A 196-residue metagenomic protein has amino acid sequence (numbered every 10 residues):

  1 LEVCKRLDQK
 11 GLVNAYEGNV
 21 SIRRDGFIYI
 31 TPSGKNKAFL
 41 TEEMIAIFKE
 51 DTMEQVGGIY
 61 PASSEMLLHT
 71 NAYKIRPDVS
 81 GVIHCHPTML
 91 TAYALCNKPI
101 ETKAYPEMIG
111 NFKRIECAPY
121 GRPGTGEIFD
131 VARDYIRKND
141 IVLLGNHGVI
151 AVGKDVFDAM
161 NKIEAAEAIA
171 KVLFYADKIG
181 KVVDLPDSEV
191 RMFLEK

Functional and structural regions predicted by a protein language model:
L1-K196: Glycine-rich flexible loops
